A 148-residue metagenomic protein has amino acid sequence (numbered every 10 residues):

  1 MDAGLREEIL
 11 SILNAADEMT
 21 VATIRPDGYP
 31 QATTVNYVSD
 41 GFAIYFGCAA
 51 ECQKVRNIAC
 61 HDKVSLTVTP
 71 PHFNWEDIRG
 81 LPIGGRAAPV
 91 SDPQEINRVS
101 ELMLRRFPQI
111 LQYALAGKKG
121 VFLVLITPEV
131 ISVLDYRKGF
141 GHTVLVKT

Functional and structural regions predicted by a protein language model:
M1-M19, V144-V146: Extreme N-terminal tail/first-helix region
L13, N57-I58, M103: A generic structural signal for nonpolar/aromatic side chains embedded in well-ordered alpha-helices
A16, H61, F107: Acidic-histidine catalytic/liganding microenvironments
D17-A50, I58, S65-P70, I78-R79: Short beta-strand segments
A50-E51, D62, E129-V130: A generic "binding-loop/recognition-motif" signal
A50-Q53, L104: Short, solvent-exposed aromatic-acidic interface loops
C52-K54, F73, G139-G141: Short, surface-exposed beta-strand-loop junctions and turns on beta-sheet-rich folds
R79-T148: Charged, gly/pro-rich active-site loop segments
